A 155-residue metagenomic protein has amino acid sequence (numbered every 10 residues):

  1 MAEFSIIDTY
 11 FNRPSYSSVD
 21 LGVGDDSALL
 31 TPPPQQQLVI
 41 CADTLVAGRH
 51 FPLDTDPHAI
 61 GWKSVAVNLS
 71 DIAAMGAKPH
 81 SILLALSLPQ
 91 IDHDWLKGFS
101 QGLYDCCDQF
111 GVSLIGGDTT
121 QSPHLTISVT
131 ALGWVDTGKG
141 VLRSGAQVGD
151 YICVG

Functional and structural regions predicted by a protein language model:
M1-D56, M75, H80, L84 (+1 more regions): Extreme N-terminal cap/leader segments of soluble proteins
D8-F11, L69, S100: A generic alpha-helix structural signal
V19-L21, L53-V67, I91-Q101, K139: Glycine-rich anion/phosphate-binding loops
S27-L29, A66, Q121-S122, G138: Basic, gly/Ser/Thr/Pro-rich low-complexity segments located predominantly at protein N termini
A28-T31, L69, A146: Short amphipathic alpha-helices and their capping/turn segments at secondary-structure boundaries
L45, K78-G155: Glycine-rich anion-binding loops of enzyme active sites
S64-M75, C107-F110: A short, N-terminal amphipathic alpha-helix
